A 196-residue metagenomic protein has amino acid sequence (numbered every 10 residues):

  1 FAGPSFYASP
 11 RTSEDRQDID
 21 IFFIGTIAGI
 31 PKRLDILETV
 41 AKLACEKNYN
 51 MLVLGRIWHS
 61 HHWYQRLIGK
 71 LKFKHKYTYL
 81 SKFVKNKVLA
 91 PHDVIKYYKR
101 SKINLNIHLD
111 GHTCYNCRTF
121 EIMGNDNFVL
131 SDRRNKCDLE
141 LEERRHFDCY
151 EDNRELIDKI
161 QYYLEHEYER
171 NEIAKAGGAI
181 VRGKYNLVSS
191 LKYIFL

Functional and structural regions predicted by a protein language model:
F1-F120, G124-E143: Nucleotide-sugar donor-binding catalytic core of glycosyltransferases
R134, R182-V188: Short arginine-rich
F147-N153, Y163-E167: Conserved acidic donor-binding segment of nucleotide-sugar-dependent glycosyltransferases
L156: Catalytic phosphate/metal-binding cores of nucleic-acid and nucleotide-processing enzymes, i.e., regions that mediate
E169-G183: A short, well-ordered alpha-helix in the C-terminal region of glycosyltransferases
L187-L196: C-terminal alpha-helical cap of glycosyltransferases
